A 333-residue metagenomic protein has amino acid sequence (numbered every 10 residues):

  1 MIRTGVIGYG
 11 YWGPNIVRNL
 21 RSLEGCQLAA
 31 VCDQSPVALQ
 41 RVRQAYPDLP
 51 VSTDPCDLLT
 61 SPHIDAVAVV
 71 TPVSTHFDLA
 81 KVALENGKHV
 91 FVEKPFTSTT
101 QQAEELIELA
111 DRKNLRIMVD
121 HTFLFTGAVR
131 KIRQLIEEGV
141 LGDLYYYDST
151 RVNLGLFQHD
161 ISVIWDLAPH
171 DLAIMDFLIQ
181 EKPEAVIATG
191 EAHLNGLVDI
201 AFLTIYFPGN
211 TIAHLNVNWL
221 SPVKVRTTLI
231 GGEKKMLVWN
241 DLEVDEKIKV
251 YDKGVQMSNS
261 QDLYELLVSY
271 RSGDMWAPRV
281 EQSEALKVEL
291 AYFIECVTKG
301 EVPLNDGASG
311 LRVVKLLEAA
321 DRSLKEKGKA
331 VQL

Functional and structural regions predicted by a protein language model:
M1-Y46: N-terminal Rossmann-like dinucleotide-binding module
D48-P55: Conserved SAM-binding strand-loop segment of SAM-dependent methyltransferases
T53, V92, I117-V119, D148 (+1 more regions): Hydrophobic residues in well-ordered beta-strands that form the structural core
A66-L124: Beta-strand-loop-alpha-helix segment that lines the small-molecule cofactor/substrate pocket of alpha/beta enzymes
A66-T71, P278, V288, Y292-L333: C-terminal helix-rich "cap/oligomerization" subdomain common to oxidoreductases
G127-S149: Rossmann-like NAD(P)H-binding beta-loop-alpha module
L154-V223, L229, E243, A308: Rossmann-like dinucleotide-binding domain that binds NAD(P)(H)
H193, T211-V288: NAD(P)-dinucleotide binding in Rossmann-like oxidoreductases
